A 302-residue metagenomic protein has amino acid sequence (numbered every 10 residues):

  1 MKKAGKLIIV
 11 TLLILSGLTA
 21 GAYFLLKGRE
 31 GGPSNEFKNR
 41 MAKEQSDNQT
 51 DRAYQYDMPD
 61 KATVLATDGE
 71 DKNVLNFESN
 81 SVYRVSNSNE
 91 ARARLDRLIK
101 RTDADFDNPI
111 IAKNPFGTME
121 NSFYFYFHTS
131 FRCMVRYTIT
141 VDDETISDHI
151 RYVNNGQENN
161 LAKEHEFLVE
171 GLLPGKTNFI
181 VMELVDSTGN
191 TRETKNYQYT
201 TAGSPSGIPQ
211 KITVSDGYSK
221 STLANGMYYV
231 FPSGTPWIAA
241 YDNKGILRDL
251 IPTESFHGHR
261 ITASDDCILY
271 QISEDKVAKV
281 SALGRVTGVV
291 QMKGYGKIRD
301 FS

Functional and structural regions predicted by a protein language model:
M1-I14: N-terminal Sec-pathway targeting helices
S16-R136, A202-T222: N-terminal non-catalytic regions of secreted/periplasmic and cell-surface proteins
A53-M58, G171, I251-T253: Solvent-exposed, charged interface segments at domain starts and junctions
L75-N80, N114-F116, N121-Y124, R132-C133 (+3 more regions): Histidine-/acidic-rich catalytic cores in large beta-rich domains
E144-S147, R192-T194: Non-catalytic accessory/assembly modules
T145-N160: Solvent-exposed serine/threonine-rich low-complexity stretches and specific carbohydrate-binding patches
K163-L168: Short S/T/G- and acidic-enriched coil/turn segments that sit immediately N-terminal to beta-strands in beta-sandwich
V169-T177: Surface-exposed, short loops/turns at beta-strand junctions within beta-sandwich domains
